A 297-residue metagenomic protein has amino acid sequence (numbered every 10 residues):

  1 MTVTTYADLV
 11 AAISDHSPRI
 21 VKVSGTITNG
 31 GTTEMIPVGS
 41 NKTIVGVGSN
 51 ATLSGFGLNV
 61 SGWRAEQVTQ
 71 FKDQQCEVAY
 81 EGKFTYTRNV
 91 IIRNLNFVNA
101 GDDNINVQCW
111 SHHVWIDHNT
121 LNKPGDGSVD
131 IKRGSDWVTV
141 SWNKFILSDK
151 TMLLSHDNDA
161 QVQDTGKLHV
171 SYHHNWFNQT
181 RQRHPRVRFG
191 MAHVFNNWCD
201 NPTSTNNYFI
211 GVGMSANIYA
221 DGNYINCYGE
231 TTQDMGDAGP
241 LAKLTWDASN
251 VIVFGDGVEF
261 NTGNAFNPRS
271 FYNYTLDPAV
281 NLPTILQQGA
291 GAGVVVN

Functional and structural regions predicted by a protein language model:
M1-A7: Right-handed parallel beta-helix/beta-solenoid
V10-P18, I27-T43, T52-I91, N99-W110: Extracellular beta-strand-rich solenoid/capping regions of secreted or surface-exposed proteins that bind or remodel
A12, G31-E34, S49, S54-L58 (+7 more regions): Short glycine/acidic-rich loop motifs that flank beta-strands on beta-rich extracellular proteins
S40-G46, V68-F71, Y86-N99, S111-G125 (+5 more regions): Right-handed parallel beta-helix
R186-F189, H193-N297: Extracellular beta-rich repeat passengers
